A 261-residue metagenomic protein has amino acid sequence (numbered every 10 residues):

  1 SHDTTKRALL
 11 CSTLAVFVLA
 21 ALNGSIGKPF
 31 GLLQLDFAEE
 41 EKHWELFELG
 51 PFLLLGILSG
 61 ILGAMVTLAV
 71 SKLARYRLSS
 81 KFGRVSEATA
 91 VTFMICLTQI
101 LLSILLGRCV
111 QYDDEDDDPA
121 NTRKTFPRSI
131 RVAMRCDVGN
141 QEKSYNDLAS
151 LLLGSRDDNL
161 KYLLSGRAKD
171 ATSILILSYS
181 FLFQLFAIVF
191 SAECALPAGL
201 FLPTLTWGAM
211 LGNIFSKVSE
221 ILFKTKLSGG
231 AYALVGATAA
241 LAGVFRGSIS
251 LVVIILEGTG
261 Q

Functional and structural regions predicted by a protein language model:
S1-Q261: Alpha-helical transmembrane segments and immediately membrane-proximal extracytoplasmic
